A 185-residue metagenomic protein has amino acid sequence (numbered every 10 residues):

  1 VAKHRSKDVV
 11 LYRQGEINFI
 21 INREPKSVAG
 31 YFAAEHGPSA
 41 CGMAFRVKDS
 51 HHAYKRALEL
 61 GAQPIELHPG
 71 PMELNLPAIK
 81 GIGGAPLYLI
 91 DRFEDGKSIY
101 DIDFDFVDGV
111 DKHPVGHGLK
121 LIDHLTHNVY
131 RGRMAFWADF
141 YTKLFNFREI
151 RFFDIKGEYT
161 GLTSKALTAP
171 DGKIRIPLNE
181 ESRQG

Functional and structural regions predicted by a protein language model:
V1-R5, R13-E66, E73, A78-F153 (+1 more regions): Glyoxalase I/VOC metalloenzyme domain signal
